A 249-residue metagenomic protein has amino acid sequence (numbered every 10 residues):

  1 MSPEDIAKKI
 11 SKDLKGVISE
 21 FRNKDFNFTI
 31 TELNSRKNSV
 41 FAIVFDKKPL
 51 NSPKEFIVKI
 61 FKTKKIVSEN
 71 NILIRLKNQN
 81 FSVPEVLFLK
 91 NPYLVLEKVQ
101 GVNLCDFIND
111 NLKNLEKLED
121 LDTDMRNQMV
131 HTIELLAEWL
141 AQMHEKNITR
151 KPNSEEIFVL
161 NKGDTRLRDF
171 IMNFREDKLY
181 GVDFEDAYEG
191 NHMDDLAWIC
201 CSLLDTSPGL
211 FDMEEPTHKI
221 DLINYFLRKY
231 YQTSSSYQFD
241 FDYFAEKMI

Functional and structural regions predicted by a protein language model:
M1-I30: Juxta-kinase regulatory segment immediately upstream of eukaryotic protein kinase catalytic domains
T29-V67: ATP-binding glycine-rich loop module of kinase domains
S39-V44, N147-D194: Active-site acidic catalytic loop and adjacent metal/ATP-binding pocket of ATP-dependent phosphoryl transfer enzymes
T63-Q79: The N-lobe alphaC helix and its flanking beta3-alphaC-beta4 segment of protein kinase-like domains, centered on
Q79-S82, C105-N161, R166-R168: Conserved kinase catalytic-core helix
E85-L94: Short beta-strand micro-motifs within the conserved protein kinase catalytic domain, predominantly in the N-lobe
Y93-N103: Conserved short submotifs of the Hanks-type protein kinase catalytic core that shape the nucleotide-binding pocket
L196-S235, I249: Active-site activation/catalytic loop segments of kinase-like enzymes and analogous catalytic loops in related
